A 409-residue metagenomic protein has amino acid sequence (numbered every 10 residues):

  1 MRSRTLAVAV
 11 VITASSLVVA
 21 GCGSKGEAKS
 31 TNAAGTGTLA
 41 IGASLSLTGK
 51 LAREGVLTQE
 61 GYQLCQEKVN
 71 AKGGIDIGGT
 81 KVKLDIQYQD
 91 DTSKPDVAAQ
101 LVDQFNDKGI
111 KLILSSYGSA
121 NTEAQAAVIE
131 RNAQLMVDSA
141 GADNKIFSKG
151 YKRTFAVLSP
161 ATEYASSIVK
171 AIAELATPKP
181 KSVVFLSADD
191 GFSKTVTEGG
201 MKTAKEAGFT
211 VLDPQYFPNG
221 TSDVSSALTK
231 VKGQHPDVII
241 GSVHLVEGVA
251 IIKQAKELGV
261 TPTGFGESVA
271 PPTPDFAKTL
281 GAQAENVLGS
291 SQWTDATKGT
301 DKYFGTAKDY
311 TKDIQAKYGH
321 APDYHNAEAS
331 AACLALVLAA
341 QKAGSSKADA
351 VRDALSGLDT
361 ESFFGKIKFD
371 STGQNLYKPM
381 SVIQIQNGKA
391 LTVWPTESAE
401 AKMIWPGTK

Functional and structural regions predicted by a protein language model:
M1-A40, I77, D107, T408-K409: Short, low-complexity disordered leader/linker segments with a strong preference for bacterial N-terminal type II
K25-A34, E54-L57, I75-S148, V157 (+2 more regions): Beta-alpha junction/loop-to-helix N-cap segments that form part of ligand/metal-binding clefts
N32-C65, Q89-P95, Y117-A120, L186-T195 (+3 more regions): Extracytoplasmic "Venus flytrap"
E60-D85, P178, G208: Signal peptide-proximal N-terminal region of secreted/periplasmic/extracellular or secretory-lumen proteins
G73-V82, K298-D301, K368, N387: Short, solvent-exposed loop/beta-turn-alpha elements that line the ligand-binding surface or hinge of extracytoplasmic
D96, I110-D213, T263-G289: Extracytoplasmic ligand/sensor domains, especially the bilobed periplasmic-binding protein
A255-S330, T396-T408: Extracellular/periplasmic periplasmic-binding protein-like sensory domains
D313-N326, V337-T392: Segments of small-molecule ligand-sensing domains
